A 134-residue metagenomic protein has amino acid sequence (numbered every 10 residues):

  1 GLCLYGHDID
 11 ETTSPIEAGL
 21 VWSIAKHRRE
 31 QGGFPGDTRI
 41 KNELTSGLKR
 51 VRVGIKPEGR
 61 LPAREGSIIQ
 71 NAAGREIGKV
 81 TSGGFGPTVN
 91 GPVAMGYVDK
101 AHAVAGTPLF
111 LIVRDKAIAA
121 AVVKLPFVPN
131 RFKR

Functional and structural regions predicted by a protein language model:
G1-R134: Conserved, structured C-terminal
